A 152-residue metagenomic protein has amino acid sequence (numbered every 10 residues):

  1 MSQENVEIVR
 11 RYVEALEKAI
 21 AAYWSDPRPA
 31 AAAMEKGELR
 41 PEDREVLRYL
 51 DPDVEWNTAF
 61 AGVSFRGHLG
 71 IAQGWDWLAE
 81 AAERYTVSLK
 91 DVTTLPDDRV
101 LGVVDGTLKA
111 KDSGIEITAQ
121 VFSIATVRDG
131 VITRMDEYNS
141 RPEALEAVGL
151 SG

Functional and structural regions predicted by a protein language model:
M1-I8, E17, W77-G152: A beta-strand edge to alpha-helix "cap/lid" segment located at domain peripheries
M1-R48, G149-G152: Short, low-complexity N-terminal intrinsically disordered segments enriched in polar/charged residues
E35, F60, T133: Generic anion/oxyanion-binding catalytic loop in active/binding sites
R40-D98: A solvent-exposed, acidic/Ser-Thr-rich amphipathic alpha-helical stretch
